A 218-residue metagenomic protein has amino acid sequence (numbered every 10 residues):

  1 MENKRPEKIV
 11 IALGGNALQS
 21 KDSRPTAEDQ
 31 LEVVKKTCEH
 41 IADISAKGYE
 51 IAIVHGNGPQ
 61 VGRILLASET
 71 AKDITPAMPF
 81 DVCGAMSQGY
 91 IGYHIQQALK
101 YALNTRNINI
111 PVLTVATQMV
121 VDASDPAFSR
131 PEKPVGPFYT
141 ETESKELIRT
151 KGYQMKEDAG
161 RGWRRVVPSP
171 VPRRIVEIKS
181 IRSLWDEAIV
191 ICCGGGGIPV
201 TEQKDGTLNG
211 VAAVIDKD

Functional and structural regions predicted by a protein language model:
M1-A52, I64-E69, S183-D186: N-terminal glycine-/serine-/threonine-rich phosphate-binding loop
V10-A12, E50-R63, P111-A116, V190-C193: Short beta-strand segments at enzyme active-site cores
A17-Q19, G58-G62, V120-A123, I198-V200: Short, active-site-adjacent cap segments at secondary-structure transitions
K21-S23, G62-A67, S124-R130, E202-D205: Short acidic, glycine/serine/threonine-rich loops at helix termini
Q30-T37, M78, S183, G206-D218: Gly/Ser/Thr-rich active-site loops/lids in small-molecule metabolic enzymes that frequently grip phosphoryl groups
G58-I74: Short, charge-patterned binding micro-sites
A71-V190: Ligand-binding beta-strand-loop-alpha-helix segment within the catalytic cores of soluble metabolic enzymes
I175, I189-D218: Conserved mixed alpha/beta catalytic, RNA-binding, or beta-rich assembly cores of soluble enzyme, regulatory
